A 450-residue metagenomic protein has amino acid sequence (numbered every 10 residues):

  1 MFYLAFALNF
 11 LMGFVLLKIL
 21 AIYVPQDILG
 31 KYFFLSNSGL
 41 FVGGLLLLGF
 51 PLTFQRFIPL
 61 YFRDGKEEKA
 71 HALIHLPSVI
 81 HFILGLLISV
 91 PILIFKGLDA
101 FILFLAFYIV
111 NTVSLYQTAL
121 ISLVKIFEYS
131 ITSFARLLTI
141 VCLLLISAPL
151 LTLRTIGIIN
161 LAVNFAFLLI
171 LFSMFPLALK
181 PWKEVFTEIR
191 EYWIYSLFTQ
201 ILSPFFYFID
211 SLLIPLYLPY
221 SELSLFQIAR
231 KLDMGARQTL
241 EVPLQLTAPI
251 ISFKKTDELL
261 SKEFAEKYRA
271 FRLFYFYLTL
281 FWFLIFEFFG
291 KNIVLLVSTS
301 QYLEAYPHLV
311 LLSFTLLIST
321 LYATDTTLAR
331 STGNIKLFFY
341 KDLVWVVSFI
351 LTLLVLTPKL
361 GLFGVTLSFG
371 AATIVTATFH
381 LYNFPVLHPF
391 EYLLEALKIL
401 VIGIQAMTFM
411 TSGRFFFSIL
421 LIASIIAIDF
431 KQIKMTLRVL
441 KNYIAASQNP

Functional and structural regions predicted by a protein language model:
M1-N9, L35, L40, G44-F101 (+3 more regions): Membrane-water interface segments that mark the loop-to-transmembrane alpha-helix transition
A5, N9-G13, L17, F33-G43 (+13 more regions): Short runs within selected transmembrane alpha-helices of multi-pass transporters and secretion channels
L17-G43, E188-Y192, S196, I214-M234 (+1 more regions): Interfacial/gating helices of multi-pass transporter permease domains
K18, L47-D64, A229, D233-R272 (+1 more regions): Helix-loop junctions and terminal segments of transmembrane helices in multi-pass membrane transport/translocation
V24-L35, R63-L76, G85-Y108, L150-G157 (+2 more regions): Membrane-interface helix-capping segments at transmembrane helix termini in multi-pass transporters
L52, H75-I102, L145-I146, L169 (+3 more regions): Alpha-helical transmembrane segments of multi-pass membrane transport and lipid-handling proteins
F127, I131, L153-T155, N160 (+7 more regions): Interhelical loop/hinge segments that connect adjacent transmembrane helices in multipass membrane
F390, F409-P450: Membrane-proximal transmembrane or re-entrant/amphipathic helices at the cytosolic face
